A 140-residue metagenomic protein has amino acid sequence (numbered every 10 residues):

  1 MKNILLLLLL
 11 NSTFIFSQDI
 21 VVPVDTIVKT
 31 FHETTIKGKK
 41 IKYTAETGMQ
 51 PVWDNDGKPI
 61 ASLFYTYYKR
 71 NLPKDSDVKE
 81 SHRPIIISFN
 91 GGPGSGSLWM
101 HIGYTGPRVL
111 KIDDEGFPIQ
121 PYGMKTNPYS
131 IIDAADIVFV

Functional and structural regions predicted by a protein language model:
N3-T13: Sec-dependent N-terminal signal peptides
L5, V24-T26, F31, P121 (+1 more regions): Homeobox/homeodomain signature
N11, T47, W99-M100: Hydrophobic alpha-helical membrane-insertion segments
Q18-I85, G103: Catalytic-loop region of hydrolases
G57-V140: N-terminal cap/lid subdomain of alpha/beta-hydrolase-fold enzymes
